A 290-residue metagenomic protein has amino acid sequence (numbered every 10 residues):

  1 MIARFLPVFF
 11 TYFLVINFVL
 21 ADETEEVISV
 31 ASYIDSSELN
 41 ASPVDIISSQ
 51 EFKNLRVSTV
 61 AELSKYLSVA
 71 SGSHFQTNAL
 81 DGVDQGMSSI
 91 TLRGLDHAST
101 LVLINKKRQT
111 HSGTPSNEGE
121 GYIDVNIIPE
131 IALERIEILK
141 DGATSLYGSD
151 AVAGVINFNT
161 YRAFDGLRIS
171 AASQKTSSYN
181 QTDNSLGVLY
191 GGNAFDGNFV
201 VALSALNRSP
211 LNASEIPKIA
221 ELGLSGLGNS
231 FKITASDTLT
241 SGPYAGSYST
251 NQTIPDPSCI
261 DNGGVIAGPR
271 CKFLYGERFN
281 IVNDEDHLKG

Functional and structural regions predicted by a protein language model:
M1-E23: Cleavable N-terminal targeting peptides that direct proteins into the secretory/outer-membrane pathway or into
A21-K53, A61, H97, N105: Short, acidic, small-residue-rich periplasmic hinge/interaction motif at the N-terminus of Gram-negative outer-membrane
E62-S68, G72-G86, K107, H111-I127 (+3 more regions): Surface-exposed beta-strand-turn/loop segments characteristic of Gram-negative outer-membrane beta-barrels
M87, S99: Conserved catalytic motifs of the protein kinase core domain
I90-L95: Extracellular beta-strand-rich solenoid/capping regions of secreted or surface-exposed proteins that bind or remodel
V102: Short aromatic-centered micro-motifs
